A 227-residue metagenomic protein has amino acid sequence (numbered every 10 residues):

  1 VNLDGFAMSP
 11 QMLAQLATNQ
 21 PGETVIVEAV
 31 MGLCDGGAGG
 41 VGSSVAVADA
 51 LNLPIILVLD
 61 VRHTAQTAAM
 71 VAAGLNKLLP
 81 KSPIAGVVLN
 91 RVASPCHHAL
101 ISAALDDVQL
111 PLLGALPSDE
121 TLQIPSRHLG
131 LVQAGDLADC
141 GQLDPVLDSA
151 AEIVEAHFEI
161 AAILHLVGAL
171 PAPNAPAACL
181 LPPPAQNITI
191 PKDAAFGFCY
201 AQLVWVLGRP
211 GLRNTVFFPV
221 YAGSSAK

Functional and structural regions predicted by a protein language model:
V1-L51, L59-P83, P95-A99: ATP-dependent carboxylate-amine ligase catalytic core
L3-D4, E28-M31, L59-V61, R91-V92 (+3 more regions): Fold-independent oxyanion-binding glycine-rich loops and adjacent beta-strand/coil segments at enzyme active sites
D4, L112-E120, R213-P219: Beta-strand->loop->alpha-helix junctions that form or flank phosphate-binding loops in nucleotide-handling enzymes
I26-E28, I56-V58, V88, T189 (+1 more regions): Structural motif
A46-V47, A104, V206: Hydrophobic/aromatic ligand-binding patch that stacks against planar heteroaromatic rings of cofactors or nucleotides
Q66-L180: Internal gly/pro-rich beta-alpha loop/helix module that stabilizes soluble enzyme cofactors or their anionic handles
A178-Q202: Gly/Ser-rich, acidic/histidine-flanked active-site/gating loops
A201-K227: Flexible gly/pro-rich beta->alpha loop and the following alpha-helix that scaffold active-site loops
